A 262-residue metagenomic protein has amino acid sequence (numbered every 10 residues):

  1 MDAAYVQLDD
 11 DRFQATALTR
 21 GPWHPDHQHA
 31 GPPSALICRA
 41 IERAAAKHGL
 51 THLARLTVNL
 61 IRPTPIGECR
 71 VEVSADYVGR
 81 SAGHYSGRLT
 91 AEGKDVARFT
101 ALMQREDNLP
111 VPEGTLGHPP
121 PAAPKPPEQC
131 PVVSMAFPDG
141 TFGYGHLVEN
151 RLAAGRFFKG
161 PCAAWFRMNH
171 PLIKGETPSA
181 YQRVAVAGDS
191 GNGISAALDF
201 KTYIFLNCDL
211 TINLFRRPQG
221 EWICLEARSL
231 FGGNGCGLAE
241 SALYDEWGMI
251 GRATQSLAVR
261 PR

Functional and structural regions predicted by a protein language model:
M1-R262: Terminal targeting signals and extreme-terminal segments of soluble enzymes
